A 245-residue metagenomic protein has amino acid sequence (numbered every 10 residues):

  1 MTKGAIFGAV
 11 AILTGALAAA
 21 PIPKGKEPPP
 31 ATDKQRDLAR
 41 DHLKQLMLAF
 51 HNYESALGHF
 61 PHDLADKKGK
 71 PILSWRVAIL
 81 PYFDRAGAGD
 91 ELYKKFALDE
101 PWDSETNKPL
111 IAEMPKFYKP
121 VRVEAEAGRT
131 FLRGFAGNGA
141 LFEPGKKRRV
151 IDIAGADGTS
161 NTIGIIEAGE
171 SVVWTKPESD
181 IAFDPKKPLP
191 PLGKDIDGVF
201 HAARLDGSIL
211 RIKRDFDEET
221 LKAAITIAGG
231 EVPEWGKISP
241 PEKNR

Functional and structural regions predicted by a protein language model:
M1-A5: Positively charged n-region of N-terminal signal peptides that target proteins for export
F7-A18: Hydrophobic membrane-insertion alpha-helices, especially the h-region of bacterial N-terminal signal peptides
A18-G25: Boundary at the C-terminal end of the N-terminal hydrophobic targeting segment
K26-R245: Internal low-complexity, small-residue/proline-rich segments
